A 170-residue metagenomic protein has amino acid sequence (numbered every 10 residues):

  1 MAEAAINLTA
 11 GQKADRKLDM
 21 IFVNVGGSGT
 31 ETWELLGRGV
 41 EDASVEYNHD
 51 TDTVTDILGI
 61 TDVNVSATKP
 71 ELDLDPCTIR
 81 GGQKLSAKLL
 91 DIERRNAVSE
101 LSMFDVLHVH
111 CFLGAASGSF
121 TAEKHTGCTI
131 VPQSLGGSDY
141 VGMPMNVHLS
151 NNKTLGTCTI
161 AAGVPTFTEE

Functional and structural regions predicted by a protein language model:
A2-G81, T126-V141: Solvent-exposed edge beta-strands and adjacent loop segments that serve as assembly or binding interfaces
T51-T53, V63-V65, I92, H148 (+1 more regions): Generic alpha-helical propensity signal that fires on short helical segments and nearby coil/disordered stretches
L58-H125, L155-I160: Extracellular/virion structural assembly segments
K124-E170: Mixed-charge, glycine-accented linear interaction segment located at domain edges/termini
